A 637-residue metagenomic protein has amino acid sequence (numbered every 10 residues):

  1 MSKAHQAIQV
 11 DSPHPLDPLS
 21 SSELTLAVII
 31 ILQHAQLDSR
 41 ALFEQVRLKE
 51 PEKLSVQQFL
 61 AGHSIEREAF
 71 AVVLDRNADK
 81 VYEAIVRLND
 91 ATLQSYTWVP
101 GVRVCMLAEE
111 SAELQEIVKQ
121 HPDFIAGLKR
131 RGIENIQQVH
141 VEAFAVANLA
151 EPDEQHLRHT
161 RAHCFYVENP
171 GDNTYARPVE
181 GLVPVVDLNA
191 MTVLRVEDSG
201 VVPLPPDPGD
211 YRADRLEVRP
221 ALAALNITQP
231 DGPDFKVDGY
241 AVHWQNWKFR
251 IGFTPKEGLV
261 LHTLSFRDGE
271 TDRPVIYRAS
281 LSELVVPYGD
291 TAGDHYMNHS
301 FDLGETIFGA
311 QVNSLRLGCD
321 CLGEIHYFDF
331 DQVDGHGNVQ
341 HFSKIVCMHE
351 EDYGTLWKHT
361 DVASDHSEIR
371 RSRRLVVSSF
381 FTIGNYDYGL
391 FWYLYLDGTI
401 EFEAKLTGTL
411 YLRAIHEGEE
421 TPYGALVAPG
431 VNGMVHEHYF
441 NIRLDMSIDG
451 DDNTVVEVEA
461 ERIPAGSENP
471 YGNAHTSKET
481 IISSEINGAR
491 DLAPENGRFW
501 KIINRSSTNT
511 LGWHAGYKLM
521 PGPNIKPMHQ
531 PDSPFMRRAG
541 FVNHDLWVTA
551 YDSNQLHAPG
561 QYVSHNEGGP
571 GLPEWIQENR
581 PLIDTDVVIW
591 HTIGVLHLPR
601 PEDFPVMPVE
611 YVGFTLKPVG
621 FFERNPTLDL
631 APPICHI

Functional and structural regions predicted by a protein language model:
M1-L16: Generic start-of-chain signal for non-secretory N-termini
S2-A4, L24, L88-L93, T97-M106 (+5 more regions): Extended effector regions of multi-domain proteins
P15-Q57, L107-A150: Short, non-transmembrane alpha-helical segments in secretory-pathway proteins
L37-N89, N135-D187, Q245-W247, V377: Exposed beta-strand-loop-beta-strand "reactive/processing" segments of non-cytosolic proteins
N77-D79, A84-A112, E116-Q120, F124-A126: Hydrophobic or amphipathic alpha-helical targeting/insertion segments
